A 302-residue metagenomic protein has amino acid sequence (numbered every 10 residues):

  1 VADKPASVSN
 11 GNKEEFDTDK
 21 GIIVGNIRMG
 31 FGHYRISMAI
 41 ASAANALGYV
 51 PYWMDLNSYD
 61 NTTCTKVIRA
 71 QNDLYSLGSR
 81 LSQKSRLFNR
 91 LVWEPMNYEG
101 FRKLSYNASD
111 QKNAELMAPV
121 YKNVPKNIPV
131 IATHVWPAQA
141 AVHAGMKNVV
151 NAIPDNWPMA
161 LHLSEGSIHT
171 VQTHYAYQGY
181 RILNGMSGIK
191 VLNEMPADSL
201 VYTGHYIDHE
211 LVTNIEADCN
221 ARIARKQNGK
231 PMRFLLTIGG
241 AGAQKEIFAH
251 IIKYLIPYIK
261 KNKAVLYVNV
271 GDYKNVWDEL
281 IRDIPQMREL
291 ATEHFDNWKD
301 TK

Functional and structural regions predicted by a protein language model:
V1-D3, M38-A118, G271-V276, R282-T301: Conserved N-terminal ligand/cofactor-binding loop architecture of enzyme catalytic domains
V1-T18: Positively charged, low-complexity intrinsically disordered leader regions
T18-R28: Nucleotide-activated donor-dependent transferases that construct or modify glycoconjugates
G21, I128-P129, R233: Structural motif
V24, W53, N151, H169-V171 (+2 more regions): Structural beta-sheet core signal
G30-F31, I36, K84-P196: Active-site and donor-binding regions of nucleotide-sugar-utilizing enzymes
R35-A44, F248-I259: Histidine-anchored nucleotide/phosphate-binding helix
I168-K253, N269-D278: A nucleotide-sugar donor-handling region in carbohydrate enzymes
